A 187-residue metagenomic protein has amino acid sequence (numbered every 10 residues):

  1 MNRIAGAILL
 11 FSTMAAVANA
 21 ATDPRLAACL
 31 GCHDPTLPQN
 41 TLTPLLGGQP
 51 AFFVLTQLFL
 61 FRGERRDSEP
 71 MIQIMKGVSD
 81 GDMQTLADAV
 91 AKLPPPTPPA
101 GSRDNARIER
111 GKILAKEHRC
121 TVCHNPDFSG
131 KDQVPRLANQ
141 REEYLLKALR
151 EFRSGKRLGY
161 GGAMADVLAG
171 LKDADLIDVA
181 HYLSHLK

Functional and structural regions predicted by a protein language model:
N2-L10: Sec-dependent signal peptide recognition, specifically the positively charged N-region followed immediately by
S12-L26, L37-P44, A91-K116, P135: Electrostatic cytochrome c docking/interface patches
C29-T36, L86, H118-D127, V179: The canonical Cys-X-X-Cys-His
H33, R62, P94, H124 (+2 more regions): Protein kinase-like catalytic domain
T36-R66, I72-V78, K112, K116 (+3 more regions): Gly/Gly-Pro-rich "capping" loops immediately C-terminal to redox-active cysteine motifs in periplasmic/lumenal
K76-P98, E143, A169-K187: C-terminal capping alpha-helices of c-type cytochrome domains
L93-R103, R107, T121, N125-E143 (+1 more regions): Conserved N-terminal glycine/acidic-rich loop preference
